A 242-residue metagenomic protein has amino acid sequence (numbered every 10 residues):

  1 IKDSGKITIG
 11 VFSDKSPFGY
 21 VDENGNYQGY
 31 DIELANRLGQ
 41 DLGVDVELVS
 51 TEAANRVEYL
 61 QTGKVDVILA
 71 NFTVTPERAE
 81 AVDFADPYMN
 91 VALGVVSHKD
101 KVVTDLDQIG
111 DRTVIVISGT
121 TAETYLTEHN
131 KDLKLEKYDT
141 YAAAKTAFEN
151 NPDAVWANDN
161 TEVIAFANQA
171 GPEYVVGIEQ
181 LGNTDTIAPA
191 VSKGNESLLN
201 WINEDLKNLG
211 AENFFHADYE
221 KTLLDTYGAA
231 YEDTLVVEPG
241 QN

Functional and structural regions predicted by a protein language model:
K2-N71: Extracytoplasmic small-molecule ligand-binding "clamshell" domains of the periplasmic binding protein/Venus flytrap
I7-T8, G43-D45, T62-A70, R112-T113 (+3 more regions): Alpha-to-beta junction loops
I32-D41, R112, T120, T186-G228: Extended ligand-binding regions for polar small-molecule ligands
E47-E58, S118-T121, E136-N150: Short helix-initiation/N-cap motifs at beta->coil->alpha
E58, F72-E80, T127-E128, E149-N150 (+1 more regions): A ligand-binding cleft/hinge motif common to bilobed small-molecule-binding domains
M89-S97, I164, N168-L206, D225-N242: Periplasmic-binding protein-like
S97-V114: Flexible hinge/capping segments at coil-to-helix
T121-Y138, V176-I178, L206-N242: Ligand-binding clefts/hinges and TM-proximal coupling segments of bilobed small-molecule sensing domains
